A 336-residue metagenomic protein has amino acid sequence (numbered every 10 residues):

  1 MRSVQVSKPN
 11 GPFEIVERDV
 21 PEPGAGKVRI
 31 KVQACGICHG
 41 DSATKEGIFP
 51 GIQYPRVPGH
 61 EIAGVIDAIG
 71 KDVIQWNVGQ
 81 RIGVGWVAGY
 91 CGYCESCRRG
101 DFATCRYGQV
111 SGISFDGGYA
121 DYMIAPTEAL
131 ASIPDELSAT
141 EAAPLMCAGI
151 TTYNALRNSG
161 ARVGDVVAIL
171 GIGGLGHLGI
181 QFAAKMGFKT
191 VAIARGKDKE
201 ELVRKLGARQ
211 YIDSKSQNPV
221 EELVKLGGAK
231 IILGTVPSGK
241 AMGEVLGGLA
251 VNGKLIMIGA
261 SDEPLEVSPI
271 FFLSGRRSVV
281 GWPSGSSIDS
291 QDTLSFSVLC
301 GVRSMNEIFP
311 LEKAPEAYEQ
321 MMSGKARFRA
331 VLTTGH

Functional and structural regions predicted by a protein language model:
P21-C35, I48-E95, A129-T140: Glycine-rich beta-strand-centered segment in the early N-terminal region that forms part of a ligand/cofactor-binding
Q75, Y90-L170: NAD(P)H dinucleotide-binding glycine-rich loop of Rossmann-like/cofactor-binding domains, especially the beta1-alpha1
V166-I172, A184-E244: Adenosine-nucleotide cofactor-binding segment
G176-H177: N-terminal Rossmann-fold NAD(P) dinucleotide-binding loop
K185, G243, S287-H336: C-terminal hydrophobic helical "lid"/dimerization subdomain of Rossmann-like NAD(P)H-dependent oxidoreductases
L249-A250: Helix-to-beta-strand junctions that scaffold the AdoMet/dcAdoMet cofactor pocket in Class I SAM-dependent enzymes
G253-K254: Glycine-centered, small-residue-biased loops immediately flanking beta-strands in adenine/cofactor-binding cores
A260-G275, I288-T293: Rossmann-fold NAD(P)-binding glycine/threonine-rich loop
